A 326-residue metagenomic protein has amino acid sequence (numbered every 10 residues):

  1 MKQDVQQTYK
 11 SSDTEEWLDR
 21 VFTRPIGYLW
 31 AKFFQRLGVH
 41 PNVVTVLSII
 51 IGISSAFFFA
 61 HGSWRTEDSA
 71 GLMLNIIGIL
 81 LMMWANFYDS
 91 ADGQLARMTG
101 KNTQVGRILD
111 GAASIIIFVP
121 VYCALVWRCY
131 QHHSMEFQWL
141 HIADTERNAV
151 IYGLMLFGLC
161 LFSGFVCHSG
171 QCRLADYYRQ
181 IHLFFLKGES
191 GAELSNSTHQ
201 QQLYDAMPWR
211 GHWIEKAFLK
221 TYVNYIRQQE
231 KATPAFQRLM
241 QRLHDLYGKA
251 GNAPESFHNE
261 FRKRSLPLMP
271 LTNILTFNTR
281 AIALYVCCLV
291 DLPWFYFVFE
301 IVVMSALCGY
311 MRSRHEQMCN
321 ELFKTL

Functional and structural regions predicted by a protein language model:
M1-I26, C167, Y177-L326: C-terminal membrane-associated helical module and adjoining short loops/tails
Q3-P25, L29-L37, N86-H132, H168-C172: Cytosolic-side membrane-entry/anchor segment at the start of a transmembrane helix
A31-N42, K263-T272: Membrane interfacial helix-start motif at the N-side
P41-I49, D110-F118, M269-N278: Select subsegments of transmembrane alpha-helices in polytopic membrane proteins, especially boundary-proximal
P41-V105, F118-Y122, G153, F157-V166: Membrane-embedded alpha-helical segments that form the functional core of polytopic membrane enzymes, especially those
I50-S54, L109-C123, K187-S197: Small-residue-rich segments of transmembrane alpha-helices in multi-pass membrane proteins, especially helix faces
A56-A60, V121, L125-R128, C288 (+2 more regions): Structural signal for membrane-spanning alpha-helices in multi-pass inner-membrane proteins, emphasizing helix cores
V126-H132, W139, A143-H182: Alpha-helical transmembrane segments
